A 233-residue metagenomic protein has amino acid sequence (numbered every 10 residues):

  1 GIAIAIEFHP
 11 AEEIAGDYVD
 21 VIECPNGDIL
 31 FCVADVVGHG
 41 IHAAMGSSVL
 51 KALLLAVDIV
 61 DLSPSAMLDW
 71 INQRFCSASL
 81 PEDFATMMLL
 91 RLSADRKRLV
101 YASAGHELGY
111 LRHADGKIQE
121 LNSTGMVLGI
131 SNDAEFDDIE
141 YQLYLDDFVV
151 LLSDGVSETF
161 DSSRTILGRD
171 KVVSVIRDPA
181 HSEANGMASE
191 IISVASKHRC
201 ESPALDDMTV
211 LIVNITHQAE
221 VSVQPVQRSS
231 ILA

Functional and structural regions predicted by a protein language model:
G1-V150, C200-A233: … and, occasionally, acidic/histidine-rich disordered N-termini of signaling adaptors
L54-D58, F75, F160, I176-A180 (+2 more regions): Short amphipathic alpha-helical interaction patches enriched in hydrophobic/aromatic residues with interspersed Lys/Arg
L62, L80-P81, S162, H181 (+1 more regions): Alpha-helix boundary/capping and short turn/kink residues
P64-C76, V172, A184-S196: Short, well-structured alpha-helical segments that form the helix of a local strand-helix-strand
L111-A114, F160-I166: Cytochrome P450 core scaffold surrounding the K-helix E-X-X-R motif and the conserved "meander" helix-loop region
S157: Catalytic/regulatory signature loops of cyclic-dinucleotide turnover enzymes and related class III nucleotidyl cyclases
T165-A180: Divalent-cation-assisted or electrostatically stabilized phosphate/pyrophosphate-binding catalytic cores
